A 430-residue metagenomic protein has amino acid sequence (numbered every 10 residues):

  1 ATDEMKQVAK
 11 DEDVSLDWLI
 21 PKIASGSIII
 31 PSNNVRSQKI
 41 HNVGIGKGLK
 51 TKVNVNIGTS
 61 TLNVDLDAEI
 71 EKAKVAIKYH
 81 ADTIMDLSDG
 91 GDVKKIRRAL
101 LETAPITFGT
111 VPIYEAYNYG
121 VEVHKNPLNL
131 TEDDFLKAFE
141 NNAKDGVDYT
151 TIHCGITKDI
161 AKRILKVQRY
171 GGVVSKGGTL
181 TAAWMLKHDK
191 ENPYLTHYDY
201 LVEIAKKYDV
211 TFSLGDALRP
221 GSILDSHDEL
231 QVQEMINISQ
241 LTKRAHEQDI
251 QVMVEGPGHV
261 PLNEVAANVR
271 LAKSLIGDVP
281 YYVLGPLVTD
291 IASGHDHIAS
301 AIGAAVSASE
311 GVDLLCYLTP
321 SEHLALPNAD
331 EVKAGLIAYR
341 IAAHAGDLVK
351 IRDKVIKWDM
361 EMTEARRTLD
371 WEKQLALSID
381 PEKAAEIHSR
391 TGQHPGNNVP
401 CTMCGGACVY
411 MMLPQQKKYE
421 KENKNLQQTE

Functional and structural regions predicted by a protein language model:
A1-T289, H295, A301-L314, T391: Alpha/beta enzyme core
N33, L318, Y410-P414: Short hydrophobic alpha-helical segments that form membrane-spanning helices or hydrophobic packing faces of helical
K162-H188, P220, L224-S226, L326-E430: Catalytic or ion-coupling anion/metal-binding cores of large enzyme and transporter domains
I291-S300, V306-R352: C-terminal catalytic subdomain
